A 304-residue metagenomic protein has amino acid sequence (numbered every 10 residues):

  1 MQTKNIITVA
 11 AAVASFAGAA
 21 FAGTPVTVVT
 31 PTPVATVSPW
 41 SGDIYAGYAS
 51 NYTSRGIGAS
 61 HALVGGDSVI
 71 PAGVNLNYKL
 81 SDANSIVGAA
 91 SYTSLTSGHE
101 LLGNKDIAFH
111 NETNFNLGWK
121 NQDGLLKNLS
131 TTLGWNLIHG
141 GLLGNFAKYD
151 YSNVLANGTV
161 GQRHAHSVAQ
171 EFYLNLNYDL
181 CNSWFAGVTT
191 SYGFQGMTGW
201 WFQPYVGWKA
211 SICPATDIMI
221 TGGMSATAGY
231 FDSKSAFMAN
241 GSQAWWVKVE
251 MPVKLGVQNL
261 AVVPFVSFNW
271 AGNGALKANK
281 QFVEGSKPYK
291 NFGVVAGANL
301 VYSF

Functional and structural regions predicted by a protein language model:
M1-S41: Cleavable N-terminal export/targeting peptides
T24-L80, I86-L102: Short glycine/proline- and aromatic-enriched beta-strand/turn motifs that initiate or cap beta-hairpins
T36-I44, S68-I70, D82-I86, T113 (+9 more regions): Outer-envelope beta-barrel architecture signal
Y48-S54, Y92-T96, N121, W135-G141 (+8 more regions): Transmembrane beta-strands of outer-membrane beta-barrel pores
A72-V74, G88, F115-L117, F172-L174 (+4 more regions): Membrane-embedded beta-strands of outer-membrane beta-barrel proteins, especially the hydrophobic/small aromatic
N75-S81, G118-G124, N177-S183, G193 (+3 more regions): Structural signature of outer-membrane beta-barrel channels/translocons
Y92-Q203, V283-S286: Outer-membrane pore/translocation modules
K290-F304: Outer-membrane beta-barrel "beta-signal"
